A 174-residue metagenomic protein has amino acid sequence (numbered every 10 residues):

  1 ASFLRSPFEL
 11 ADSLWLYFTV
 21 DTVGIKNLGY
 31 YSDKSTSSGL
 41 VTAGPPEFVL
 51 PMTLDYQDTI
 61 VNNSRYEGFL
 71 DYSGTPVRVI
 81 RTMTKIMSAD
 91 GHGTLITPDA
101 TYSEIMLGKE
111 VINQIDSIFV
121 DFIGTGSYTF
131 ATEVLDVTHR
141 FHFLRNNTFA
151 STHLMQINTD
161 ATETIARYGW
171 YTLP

Functional and structural regions predicted by a protein language model:
A1-P174: Conserved functional acidic sites
